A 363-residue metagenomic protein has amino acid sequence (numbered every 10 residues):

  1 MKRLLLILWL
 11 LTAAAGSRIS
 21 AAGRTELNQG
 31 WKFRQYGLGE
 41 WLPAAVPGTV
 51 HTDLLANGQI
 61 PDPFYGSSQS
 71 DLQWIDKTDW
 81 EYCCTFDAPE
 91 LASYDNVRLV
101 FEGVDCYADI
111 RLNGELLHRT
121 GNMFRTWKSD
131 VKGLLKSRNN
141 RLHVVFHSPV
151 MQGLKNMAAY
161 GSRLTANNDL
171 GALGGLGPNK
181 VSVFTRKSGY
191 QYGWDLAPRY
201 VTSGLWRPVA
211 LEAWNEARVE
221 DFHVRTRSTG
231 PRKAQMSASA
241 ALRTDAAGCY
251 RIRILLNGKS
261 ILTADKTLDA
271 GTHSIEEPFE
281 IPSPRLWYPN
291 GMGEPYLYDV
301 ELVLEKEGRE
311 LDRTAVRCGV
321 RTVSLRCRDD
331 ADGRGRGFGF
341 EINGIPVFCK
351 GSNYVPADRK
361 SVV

Functional and structural regions predicted by a protein language model:
M1-I7, G16-V363: Secreted/periplasmic carbohydrate-active enzymes, especially glycoside hydrolases
L11-T12: Repetitive helical segments and hydrophobic/amphipathic motifs
